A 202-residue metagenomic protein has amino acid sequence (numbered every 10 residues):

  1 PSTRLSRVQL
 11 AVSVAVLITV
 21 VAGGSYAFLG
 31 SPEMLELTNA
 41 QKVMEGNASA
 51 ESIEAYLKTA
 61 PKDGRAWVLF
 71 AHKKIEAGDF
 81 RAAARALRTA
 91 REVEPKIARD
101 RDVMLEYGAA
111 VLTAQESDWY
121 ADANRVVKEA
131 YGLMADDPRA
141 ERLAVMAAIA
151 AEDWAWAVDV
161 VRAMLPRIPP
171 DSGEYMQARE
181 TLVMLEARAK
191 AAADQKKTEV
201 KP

Functional and structural regions predicted by a protein language model:
P1-E51, A55: Long, contiguous interaction/recruitment modules in multidomain scaffold/adaptor proteins
E36-Q41, H72-E76, R81-A84, R88-L133 (+1 more regions): Alpha-helical adaptor scaffolds
G46, G64, F80, S117-Y120 (+1 more regions): TPR-repeat structural position
A50, E54-L57, A84, R91 (+4 more regions): Tetratricopeptide repeat
P61-K62, P95-A98, A135, P169-P170: Short coil turns that delineate tetratricopeptide repeat
A66, R99-V103, A140, E174-A178: TPR alpha-solenoid repeat register
R91-E92, I149, W154-S172, E180-V183: TPR/TPR-like (Sel1-like) alpha-helical repeat modules
V111-Y120, E152-D159, V183-P202: Alpha-helical linker/edge segments of TPR/alpha-solenoid repeat scaffolds and analogous pre-/post-domain helices
